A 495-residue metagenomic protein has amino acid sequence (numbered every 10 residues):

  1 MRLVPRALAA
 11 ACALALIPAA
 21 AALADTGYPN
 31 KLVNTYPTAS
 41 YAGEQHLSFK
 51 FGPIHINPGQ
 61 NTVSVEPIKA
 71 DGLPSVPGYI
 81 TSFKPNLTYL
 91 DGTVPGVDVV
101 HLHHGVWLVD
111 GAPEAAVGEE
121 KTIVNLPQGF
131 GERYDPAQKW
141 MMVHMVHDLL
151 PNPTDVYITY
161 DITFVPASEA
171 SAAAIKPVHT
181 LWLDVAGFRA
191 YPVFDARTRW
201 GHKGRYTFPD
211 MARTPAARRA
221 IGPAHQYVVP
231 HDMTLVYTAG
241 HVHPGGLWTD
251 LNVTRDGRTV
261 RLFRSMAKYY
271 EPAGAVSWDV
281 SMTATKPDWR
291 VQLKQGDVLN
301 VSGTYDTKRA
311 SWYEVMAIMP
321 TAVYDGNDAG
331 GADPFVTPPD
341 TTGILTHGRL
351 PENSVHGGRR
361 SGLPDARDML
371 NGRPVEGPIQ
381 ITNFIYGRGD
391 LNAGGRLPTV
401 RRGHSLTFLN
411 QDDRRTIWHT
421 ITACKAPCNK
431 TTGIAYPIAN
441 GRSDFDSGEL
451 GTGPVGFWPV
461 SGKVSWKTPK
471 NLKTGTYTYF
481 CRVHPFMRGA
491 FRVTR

Functional and structural regions predicted by a protein language model:
M1-A10: Bacterial N-terminal signal peptides that target proteins for export
A9-A19: Bacterial N-terminal signal peptides
A20-A24: Sec/Tat signal peptide C-region and signal peptidase I cleavage site
D25-T234, A239-G357: Beta-strand-centric surfaces of beta-sandwich/beta-rich domains
G358-R495: Extracytoplasmic copper-binding redox domains, predominantly the cupredoxin/blue-copper superfamily
